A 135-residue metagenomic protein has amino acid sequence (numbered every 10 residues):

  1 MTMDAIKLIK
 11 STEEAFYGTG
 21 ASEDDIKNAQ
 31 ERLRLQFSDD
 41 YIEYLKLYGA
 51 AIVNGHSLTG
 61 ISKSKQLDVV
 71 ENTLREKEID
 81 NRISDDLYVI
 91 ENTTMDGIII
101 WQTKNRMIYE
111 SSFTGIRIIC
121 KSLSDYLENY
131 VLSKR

Functional and structural regions predicted by a protein language model:
M1-Q102, K134-R135: A surface-exposed partner-binding patch
I108-Y109: Short, compact, well-ordered microdomains
S112: Residues at the C-termini of beta-strands that transition into short coil/loop
I116: A short alpha->loop->secondary-structure connector
I119-N129: Compact, glycine/acidic-enriched structural inserts
